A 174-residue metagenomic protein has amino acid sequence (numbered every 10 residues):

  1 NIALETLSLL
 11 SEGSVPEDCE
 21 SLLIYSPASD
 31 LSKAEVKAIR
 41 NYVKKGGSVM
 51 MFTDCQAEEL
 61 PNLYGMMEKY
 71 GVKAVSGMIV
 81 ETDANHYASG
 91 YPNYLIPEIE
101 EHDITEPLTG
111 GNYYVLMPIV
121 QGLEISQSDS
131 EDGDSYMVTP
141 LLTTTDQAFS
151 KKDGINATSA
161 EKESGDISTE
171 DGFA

Functional and structural regions predicted by a protein language model:
N1-A174: Acidic, S/T/G-rich, low-cysteine, solvent-exposed domains in lumenal/extracellular/periplasmic regions of secretory
